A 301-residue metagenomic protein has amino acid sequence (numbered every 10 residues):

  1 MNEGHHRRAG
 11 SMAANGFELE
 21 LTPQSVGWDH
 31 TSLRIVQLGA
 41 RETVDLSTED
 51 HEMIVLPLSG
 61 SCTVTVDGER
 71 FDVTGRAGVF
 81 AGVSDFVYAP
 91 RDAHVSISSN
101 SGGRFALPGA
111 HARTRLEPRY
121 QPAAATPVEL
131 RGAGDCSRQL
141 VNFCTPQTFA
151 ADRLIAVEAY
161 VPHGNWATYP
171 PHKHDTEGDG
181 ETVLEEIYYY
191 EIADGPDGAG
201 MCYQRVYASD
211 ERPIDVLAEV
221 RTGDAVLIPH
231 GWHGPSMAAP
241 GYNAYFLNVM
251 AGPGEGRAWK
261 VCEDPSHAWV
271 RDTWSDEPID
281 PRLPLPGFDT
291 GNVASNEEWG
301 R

Functional and structural regions predicted by a protein language model:
M1-D45, E52-S59, E277-P281, P286-A294: Hydrophobic, proline/glycine-rich low-complexity stretches
M12-D45, S137-I187: A short glycine-rich, His/Asp/Glu-containing loop-to-beta-strand
S32-S98: Extended, compositionally biased flexible segments
E49-F71, H163-G164, D175-T222, S236: Glycine- and acidic-residue-biased ligand/ion/polar-headgroup-sensing regions
F80-N100, A110, E219-P240: Conserved metal-binding segment of the jelly-roll/cupin
V87-D92, S98, G103-D175: Non-heme Fe(II) oxygenase catalytic core, chiefly the N-lobe of the double-stranded beta-helix
G103-F143, P240, L247-R301: Double-stranded beta-helix
P213-L227, W232-V261: Catalytic core of Fe(II)/2-oxoglutarate
